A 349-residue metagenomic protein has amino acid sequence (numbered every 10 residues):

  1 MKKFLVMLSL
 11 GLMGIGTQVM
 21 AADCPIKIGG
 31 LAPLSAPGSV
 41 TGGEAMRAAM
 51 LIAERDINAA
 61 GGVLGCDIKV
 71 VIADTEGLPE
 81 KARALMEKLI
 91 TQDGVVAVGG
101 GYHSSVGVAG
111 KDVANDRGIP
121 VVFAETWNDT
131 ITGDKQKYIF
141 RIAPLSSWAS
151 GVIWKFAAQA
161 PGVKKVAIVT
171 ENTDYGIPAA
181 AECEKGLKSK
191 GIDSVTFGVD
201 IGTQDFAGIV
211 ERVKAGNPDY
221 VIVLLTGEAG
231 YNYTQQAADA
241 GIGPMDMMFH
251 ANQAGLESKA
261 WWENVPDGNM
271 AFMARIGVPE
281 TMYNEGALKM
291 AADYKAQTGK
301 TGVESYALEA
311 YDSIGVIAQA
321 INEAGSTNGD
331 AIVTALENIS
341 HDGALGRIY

Functional and structural regions predicted by a protein language model:
K2-L10, M20-Y349: Extracytosolic ligand-binding ectodomains
G16-Q18: N-terminal signal peptide c-region/cleavage motif recognized by signal peptidases
